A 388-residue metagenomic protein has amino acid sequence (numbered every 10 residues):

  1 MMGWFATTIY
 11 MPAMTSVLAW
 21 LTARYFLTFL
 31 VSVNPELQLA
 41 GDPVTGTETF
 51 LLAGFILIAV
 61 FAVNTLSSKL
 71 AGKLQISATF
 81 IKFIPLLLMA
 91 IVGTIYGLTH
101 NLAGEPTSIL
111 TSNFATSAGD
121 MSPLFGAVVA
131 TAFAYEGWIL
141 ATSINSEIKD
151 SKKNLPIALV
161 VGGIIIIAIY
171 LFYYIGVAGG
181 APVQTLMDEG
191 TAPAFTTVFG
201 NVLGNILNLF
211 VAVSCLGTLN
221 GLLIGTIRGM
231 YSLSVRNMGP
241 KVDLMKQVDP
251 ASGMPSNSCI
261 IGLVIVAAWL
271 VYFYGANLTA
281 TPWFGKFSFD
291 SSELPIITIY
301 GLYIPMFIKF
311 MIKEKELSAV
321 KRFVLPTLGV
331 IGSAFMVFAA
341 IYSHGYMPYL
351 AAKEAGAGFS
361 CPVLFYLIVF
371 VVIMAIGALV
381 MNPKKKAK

Functional and structural regions predicted by a protein language model:
M1, T28-V33, A158-N220, G239-S291: TM-loop-TM module centered on a large, flexible mid-protein loop between adjacent transmembrane helices in multi-pass
M1-L57, A62, A212-G229, A268 (+1 more regions): Hydrophobic transmembrane alpha-helices that form the core helical bundles of multi-pass secondary transporters
V17-L21, N34-G46, K69-A78, E189 (+5 more regions): Transmembrane helix-loop boundary segments of multi-pass membrane transporters
A19-E48, P85, N145-S151, V160-G163 (+1 more regions): Helix-loop-helix connectors at the membrane interface of multi-pass transporters/channels
A23-F29, V60, N64, F80-N113 (+6 more regions): Hydrophobic alpha-helical segments and their helix-loop junctions in multi-pass secondary transporters
E36-E48, S77-N208, A351: Helix-loop-helix junctions that connect adjacent transmembrane segments in multi-pass membrane transporters
E48-L102, E136, L159-G163, T298-G301 (+3 more regions): Membrane-interface loop-to-helix entry segments
M89, G97, F287-L302, I308 (+2 more regions): A generic transmembrane alpha-helix motif of multi-pass inner-membrane proteins
